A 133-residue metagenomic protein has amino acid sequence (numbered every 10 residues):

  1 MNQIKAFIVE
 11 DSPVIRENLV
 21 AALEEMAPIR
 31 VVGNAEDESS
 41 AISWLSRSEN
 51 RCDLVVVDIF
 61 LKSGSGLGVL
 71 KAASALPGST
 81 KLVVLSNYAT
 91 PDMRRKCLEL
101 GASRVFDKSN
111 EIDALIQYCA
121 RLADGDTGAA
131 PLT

Functional and structural regions predicted by a protein language model:
E10: Conserved acidic carboxylate
N34-L54: Acidic, metal-coordinating helix/loop segments flanking the phosphotransfer/catalytic sites of two-component signaling
D37, S65-G68: Acidic catalytic/metal-coordinating carboxylates
D58-I59: Active-site residues of response regulator receiver
L67-G78: Short amphipathic alpha-helix used as the core "switch/output" element in two-component signaling
G68, A89-F106, N110: Alpha4 helix (beta4-alpha4-beta5 surface) of REC/receiver domains from two-component response regulators
D92, N110-A120, T127, P131: C-terminal output helix
